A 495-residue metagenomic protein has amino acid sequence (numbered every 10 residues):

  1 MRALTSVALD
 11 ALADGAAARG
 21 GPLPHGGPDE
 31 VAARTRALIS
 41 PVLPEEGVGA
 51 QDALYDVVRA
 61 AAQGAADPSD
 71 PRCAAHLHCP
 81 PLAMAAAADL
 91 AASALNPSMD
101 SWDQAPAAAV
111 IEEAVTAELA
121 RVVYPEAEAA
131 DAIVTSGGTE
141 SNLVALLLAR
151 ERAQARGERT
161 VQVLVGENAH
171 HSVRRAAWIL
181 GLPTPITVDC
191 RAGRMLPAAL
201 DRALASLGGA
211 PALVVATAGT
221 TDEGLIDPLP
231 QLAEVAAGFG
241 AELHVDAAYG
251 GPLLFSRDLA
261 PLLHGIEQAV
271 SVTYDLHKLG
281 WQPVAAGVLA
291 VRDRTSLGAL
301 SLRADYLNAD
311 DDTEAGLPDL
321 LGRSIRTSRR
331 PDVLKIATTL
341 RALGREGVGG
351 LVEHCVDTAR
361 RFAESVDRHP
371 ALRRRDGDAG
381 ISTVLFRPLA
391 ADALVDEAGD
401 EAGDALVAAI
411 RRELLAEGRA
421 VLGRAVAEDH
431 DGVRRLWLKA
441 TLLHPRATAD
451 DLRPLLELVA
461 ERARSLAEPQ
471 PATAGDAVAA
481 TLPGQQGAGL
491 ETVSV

Functional and structural regions predicted by a protein language model:
M1-A129, G418-R424, T441-L443, A447 (+2 more regions): N-terminal entrance/gating region of PLP-dependent enzymes' catalytic architecture
A120-V144, V188-D189: Short loop-beta-helix segment that forms the pyridoxal 5′-phosphate
S141-G298: Conserved PLP-enzyme active-site core in the AAT-like
H264-P370: Active-site C-terminal subdomain of aminotransferase-like
V356-R360, D376-F386: Conserved glycine-rich beta-strand-loop-beta hairpin in the small C-terminal domain of fold type I
S382-V395, D400, R419-P454: Conserved PLP-binding active-site segment of the aspartate aminotransferase-like
D404-L414, L452-A460: Short amphipathic alpha-helices in soluble, non-transmembrane regions that often serve as interface/regulatory elements
E428-V495: PLP-dependent enzyme catalytic core of the Aspartate aminotransferase-like
